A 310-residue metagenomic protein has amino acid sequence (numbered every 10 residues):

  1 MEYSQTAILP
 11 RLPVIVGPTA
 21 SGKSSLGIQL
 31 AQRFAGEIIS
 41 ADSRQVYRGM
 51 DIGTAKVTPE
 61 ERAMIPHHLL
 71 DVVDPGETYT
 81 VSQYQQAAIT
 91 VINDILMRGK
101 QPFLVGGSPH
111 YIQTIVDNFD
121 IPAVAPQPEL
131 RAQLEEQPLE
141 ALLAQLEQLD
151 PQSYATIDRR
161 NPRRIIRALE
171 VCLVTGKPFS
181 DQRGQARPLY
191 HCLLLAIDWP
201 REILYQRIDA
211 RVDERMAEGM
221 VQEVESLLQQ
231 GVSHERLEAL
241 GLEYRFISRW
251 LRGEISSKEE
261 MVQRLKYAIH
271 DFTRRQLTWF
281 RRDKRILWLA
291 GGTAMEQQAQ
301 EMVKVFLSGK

Functional and structural regions predicted by a protein language model:
M1-K310: Phosphate/pyrophosphate-binding catalytic cores of soluble transferases and nucleic-acid-acting enzymes
